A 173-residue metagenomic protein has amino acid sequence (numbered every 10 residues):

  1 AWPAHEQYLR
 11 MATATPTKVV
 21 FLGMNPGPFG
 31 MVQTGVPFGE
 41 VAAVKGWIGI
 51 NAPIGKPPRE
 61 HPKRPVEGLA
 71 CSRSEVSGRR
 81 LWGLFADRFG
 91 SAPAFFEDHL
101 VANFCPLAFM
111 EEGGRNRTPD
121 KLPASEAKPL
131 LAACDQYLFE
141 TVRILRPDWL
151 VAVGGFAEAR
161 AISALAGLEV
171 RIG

Functional and structural regions predicted by a protein language model:
A1-W149, E158-A159: A polyanion-binding, active-site-adjacent surface
G155: Flexible loop residues that form catalytic and substrate-binding hotspots at small-molecule/glycan-binding clefts
I162-A164: Distinct, well-ordered alpha-helical segments
A166-G173: Short, flexible loop segments at boundaries between secondary-structure elements
